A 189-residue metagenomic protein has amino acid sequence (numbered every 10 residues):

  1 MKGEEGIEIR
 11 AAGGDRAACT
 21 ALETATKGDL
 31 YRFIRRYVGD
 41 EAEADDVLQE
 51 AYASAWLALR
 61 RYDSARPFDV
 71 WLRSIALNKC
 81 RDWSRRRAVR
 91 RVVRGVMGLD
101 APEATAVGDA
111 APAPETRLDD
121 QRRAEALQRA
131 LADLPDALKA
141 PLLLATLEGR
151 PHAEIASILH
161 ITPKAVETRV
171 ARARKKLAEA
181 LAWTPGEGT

Functional and structural regions predicted by a protein language model:
M1-E4, R90-D120, P151: Internal acidic/polar
K2, I9-R32: A short, charge-rich alpha-helical start-of-domain segment used by transcription regulators
A12-G13, R36-G39, E50-P67, R86-A88: Sigma70-family region 2
E23-E41, L57-A58, L131, W183: Amphipathic, Lys/Arg- and hydrophobic-enriched alpha-helical face
T26, R169-R172, K176: Residues within the DNA-recognition helix of helix-turn-helix
I34, R85-A88, A137-K139, R174-T189: Short, Lys/Arg-enriched C-terminal cap helix and immediately downstream tail that follows
R60-S64, S74-G95, P112, D120: Arg/Lys-rich amphipathic alpha helix in sigma70-family domain 2
Q128-A140, L144-A165, K176: Helix-turn-helix DNA-binding module
